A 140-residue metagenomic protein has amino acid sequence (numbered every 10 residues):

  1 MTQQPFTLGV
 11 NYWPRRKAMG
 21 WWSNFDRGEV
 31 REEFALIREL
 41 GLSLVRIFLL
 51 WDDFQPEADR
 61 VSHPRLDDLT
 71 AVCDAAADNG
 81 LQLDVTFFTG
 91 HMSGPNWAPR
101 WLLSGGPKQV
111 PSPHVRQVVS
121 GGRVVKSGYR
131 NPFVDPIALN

Functional and structural regions predicted by a protein language model:
M1-N140: Active-site mouth of glycoside hydrolases
